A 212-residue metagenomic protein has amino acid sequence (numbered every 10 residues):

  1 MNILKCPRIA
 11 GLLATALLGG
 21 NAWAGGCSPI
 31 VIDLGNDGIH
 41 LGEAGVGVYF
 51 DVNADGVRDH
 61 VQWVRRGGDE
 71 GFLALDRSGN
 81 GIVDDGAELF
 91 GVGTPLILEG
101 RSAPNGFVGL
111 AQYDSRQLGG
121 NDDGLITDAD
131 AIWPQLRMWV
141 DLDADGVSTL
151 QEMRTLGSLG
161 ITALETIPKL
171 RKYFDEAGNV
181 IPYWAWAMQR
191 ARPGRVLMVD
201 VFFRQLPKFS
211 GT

Functional and structural regions predicted by a protein language model:
N2-G11: Bacterial N-terminal signal peptides that target proteins for export
L13, G25-T212: Calcium-binding acidic motifs and repeat modules
G19-N21: N-terminal signal peptide c-region/cleavage motif recognized by signal peptidases
